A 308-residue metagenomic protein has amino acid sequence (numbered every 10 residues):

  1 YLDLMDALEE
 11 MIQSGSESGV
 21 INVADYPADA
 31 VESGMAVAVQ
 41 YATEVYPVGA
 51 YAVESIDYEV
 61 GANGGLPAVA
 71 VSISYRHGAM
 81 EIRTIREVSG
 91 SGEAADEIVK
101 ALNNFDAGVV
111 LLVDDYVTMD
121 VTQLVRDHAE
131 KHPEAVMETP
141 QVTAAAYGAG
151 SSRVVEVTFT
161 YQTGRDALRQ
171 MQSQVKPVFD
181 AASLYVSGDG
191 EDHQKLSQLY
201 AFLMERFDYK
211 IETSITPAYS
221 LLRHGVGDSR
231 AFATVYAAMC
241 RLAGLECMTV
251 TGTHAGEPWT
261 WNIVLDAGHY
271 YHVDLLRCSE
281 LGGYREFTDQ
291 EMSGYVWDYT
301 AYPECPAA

Functional and structural regions predicted by a protein language model:
Y1, R165-L168, H224, Y270 (+1 more regions): Intrinsically disordered, low-complexity repeat and linker tracts
Y1-D189, D298-A308: N-terminal accessory/pre-domain segments preceding catalytic cores
T122-Q123, D127, K131, V154-E156 (+6 more regions): Mature secreted bioactive peptide module from preproproteins
R165-L222: Secondary-structure boundary elements
E191, G227-D228: Residues that cap or flank secondary-structure elements
A201-T213, D228, A233-L242: Secreted/periplasmic proteins that engage bacterial cell-wall peptidoglycan
Y209-Y219, V226, C247-E257: Catalytic cysteine-centered active-site loop
A231-Y295: Hydrophobic/aromatic-rich core segments of domains that either
